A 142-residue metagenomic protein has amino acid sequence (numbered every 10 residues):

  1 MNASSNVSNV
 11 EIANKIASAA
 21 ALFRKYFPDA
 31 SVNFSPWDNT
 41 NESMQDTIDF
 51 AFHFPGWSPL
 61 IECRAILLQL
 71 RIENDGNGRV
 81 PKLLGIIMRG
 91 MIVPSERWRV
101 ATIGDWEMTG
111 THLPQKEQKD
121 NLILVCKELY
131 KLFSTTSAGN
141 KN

Functional and structural regions predicted by a protein language model:
M1-A51: Charge-rich, low-complexity N-terminal segments
K25, D29, P36, F52-G56 (+3 more regions): Intrinsically disordered, low-complexity regions enriched in small/polar residues
A30-G85: Amphipathic, interaction-prone secondary-structure segments
L67-N142: Intrinsically disordered, low-complexity regulatory regions enriched in serine/threonine/proline and acidic residues
